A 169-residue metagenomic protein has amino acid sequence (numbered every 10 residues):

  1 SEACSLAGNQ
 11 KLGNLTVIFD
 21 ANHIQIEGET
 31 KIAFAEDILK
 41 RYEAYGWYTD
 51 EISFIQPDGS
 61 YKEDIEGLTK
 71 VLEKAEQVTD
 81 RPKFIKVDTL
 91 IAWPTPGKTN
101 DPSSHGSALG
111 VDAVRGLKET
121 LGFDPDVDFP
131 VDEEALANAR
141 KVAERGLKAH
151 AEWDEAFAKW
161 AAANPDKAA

Functional and structural regions predicted by a protein language model:
S1-A143: Glycine-rich ThDP/TPP pyrophosphate-binding loop and its adjacent helix/strand module within ThDP-dependent enzymes
K141-A169: Hard-cation-handling environments
